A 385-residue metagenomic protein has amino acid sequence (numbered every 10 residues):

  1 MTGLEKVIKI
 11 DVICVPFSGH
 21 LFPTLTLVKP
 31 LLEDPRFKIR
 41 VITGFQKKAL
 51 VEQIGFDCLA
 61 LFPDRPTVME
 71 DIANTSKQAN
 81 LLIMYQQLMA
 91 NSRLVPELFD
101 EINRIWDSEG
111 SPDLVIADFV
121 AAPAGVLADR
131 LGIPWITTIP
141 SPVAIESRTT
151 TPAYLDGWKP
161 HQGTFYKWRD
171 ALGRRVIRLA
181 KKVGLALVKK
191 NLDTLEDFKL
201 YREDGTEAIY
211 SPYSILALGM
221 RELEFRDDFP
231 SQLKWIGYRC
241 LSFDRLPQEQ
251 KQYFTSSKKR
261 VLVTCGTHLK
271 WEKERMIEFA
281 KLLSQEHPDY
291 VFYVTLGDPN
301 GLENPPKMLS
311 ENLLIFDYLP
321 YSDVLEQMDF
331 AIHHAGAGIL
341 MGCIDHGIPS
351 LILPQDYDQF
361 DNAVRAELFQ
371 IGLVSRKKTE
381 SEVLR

Functional and structural regions predicted by a protein language model:
T2-I42, Q46-L59, L114-A117, F165-F198 (+4 more regions): Nucleotide-activated sugar donor-binding and catalytic core shared by glycosyltransferases and related lipid-linked
G3-I8, G44-R260, G266-R275, H287-D289: Nucleotide-sugar-dependent glycosyltransferase catalytic domains
F22, A73-Q78, L98-D100, T295-G297 (+2 more regions): Short, flexible segments with low predicted structural confidence
T24, R275-A280: A structural motif in glycosyltransferase catalytic domains
V28, A128, A280-S284: A conserved amphipathic alpha-helix that caps or lines the catalytic cleft of carbohydrate- and lipid-modifying enzymes
P63-E70, E278-P288, Q370, V374-L384: Histidine- and aromatic-rich ligand-binding microenvironments
L98-W106, Q250, F279, Y321 (+2 more regions): Generic hydrophobic alpha-helical segments
T267, E278-L314: Catalytic donor nucleotide-activated moiety binding site of glycosyltransferases and closely related
